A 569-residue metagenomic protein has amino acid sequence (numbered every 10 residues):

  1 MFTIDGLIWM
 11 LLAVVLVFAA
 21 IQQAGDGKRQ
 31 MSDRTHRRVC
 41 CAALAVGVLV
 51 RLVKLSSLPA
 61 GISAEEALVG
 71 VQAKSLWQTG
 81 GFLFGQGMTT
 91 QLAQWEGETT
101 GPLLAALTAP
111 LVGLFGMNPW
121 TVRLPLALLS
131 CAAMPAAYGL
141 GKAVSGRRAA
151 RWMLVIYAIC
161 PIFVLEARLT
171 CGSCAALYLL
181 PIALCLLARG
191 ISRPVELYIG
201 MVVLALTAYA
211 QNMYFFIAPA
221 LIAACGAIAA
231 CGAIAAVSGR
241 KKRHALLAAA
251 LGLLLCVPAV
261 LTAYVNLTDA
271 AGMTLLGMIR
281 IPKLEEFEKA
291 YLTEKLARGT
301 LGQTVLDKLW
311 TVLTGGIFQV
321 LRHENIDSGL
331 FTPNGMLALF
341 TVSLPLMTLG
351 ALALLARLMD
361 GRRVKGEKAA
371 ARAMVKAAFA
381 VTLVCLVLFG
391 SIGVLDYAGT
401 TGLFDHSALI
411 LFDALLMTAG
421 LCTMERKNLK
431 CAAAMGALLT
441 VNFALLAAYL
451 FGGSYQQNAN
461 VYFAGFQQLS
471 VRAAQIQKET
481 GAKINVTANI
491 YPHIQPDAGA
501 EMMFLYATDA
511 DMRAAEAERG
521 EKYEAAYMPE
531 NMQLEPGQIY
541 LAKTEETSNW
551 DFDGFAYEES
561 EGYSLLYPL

Functional and structural regions predicted by a protein language model:
M1-A227, A233-I234, G239-I279, L309 (+1 more regions): Membrane-integral, polyisoprenol-dependent glycosyltransferases of the GT-C/oligosaccharyltransferase superfamily
L58, L92, A398-T401, A432-Q477 (+2 more regions): Membrane-proximal, lumen/periplasm-facing interface regions of secretory-pathway glyco- and lipid-modifying enzymes
V69-L76, M278-E285, N458-A473: Short extracytoplasmic/periplasmic juxtamembrane "stem" segments immediately C-terminal to an N-terminal membrane anchor
I279-L309: Membrane-interface interhelical loops and short interface/amphipathic helices in multi-pass inner-membrane
K478-N489, P536-L541: Hydrophobic beta-strand segments of well-ordered beta-sheets in folded domains
D509-D511: Conserved phosphate/oxyanion-binding catalytic-loop motifs
E521-L569: Aromatic/acidic, Gly/Pro-rich catalytic loop(s) in extracytoplasmic/lumenal soluble domains of multi-pass membrane
